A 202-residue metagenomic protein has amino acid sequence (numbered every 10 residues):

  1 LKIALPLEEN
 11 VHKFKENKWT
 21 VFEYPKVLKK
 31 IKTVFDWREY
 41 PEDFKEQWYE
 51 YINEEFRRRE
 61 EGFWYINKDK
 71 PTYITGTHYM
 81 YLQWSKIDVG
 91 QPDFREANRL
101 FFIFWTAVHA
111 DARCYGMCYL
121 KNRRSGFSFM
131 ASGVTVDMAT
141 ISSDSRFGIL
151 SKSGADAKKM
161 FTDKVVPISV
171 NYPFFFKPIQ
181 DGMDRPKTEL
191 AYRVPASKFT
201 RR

Functional and structural regions predicted by a protein language model:
L1-R202: Phosphate/NTP-binding elements of NTP-utilizing enzymes
